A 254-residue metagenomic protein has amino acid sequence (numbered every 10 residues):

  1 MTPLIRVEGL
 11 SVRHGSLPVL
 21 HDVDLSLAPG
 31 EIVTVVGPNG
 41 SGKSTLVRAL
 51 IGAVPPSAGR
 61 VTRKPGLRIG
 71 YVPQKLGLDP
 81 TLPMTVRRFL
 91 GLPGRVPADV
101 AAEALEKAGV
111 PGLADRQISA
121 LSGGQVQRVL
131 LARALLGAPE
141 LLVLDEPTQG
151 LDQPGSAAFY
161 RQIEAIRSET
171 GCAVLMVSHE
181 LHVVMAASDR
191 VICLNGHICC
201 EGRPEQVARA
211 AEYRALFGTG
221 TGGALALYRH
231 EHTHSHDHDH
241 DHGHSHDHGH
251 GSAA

Functional and structural regions predicted by a protein language model:
A98-L113: Conserved ABC ATPase "signature" region
Q117-L121, Q125: Conserved ABC ATPase signature
A138: Conserved catalytic motifs of ABC-family nucleotide-binding domains
L142-D145: Catalytic Walker B motif of ABC-type/P-loop ATPase nucleotide-binding domains
S178-H179: H-loop/switch region of ABC-family ATPase nucleotide-binding domains
V191-R203: H-loop (His-switch) and adjacent beta-strand-loop-beta switch element of ABC-type ATPase nucleotide-binding domains
R209, L216-A254: ABC ATPase nucleotide-binding domains
